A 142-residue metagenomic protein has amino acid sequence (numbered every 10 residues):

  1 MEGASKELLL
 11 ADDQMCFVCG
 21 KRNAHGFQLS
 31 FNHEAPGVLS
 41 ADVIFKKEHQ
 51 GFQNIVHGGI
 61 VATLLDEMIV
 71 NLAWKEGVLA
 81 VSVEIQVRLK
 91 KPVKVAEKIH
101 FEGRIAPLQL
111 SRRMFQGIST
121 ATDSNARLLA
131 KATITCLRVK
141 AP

Functional and structural regions predicted by a protein language model:
M1-E48: Non-catalytic linker/capping segments at the edges of enzyme domains
M1-L9, V93-V95, A106-P142: HotDog/MaoC-like acyl-thioester-processing domains
F17-C19, K91, P107: Outer-membrane beta-barrel proteins
G37-L39, V81-V83, I99, R113-F115 (+1 more regions): Hydrophobic core residues within well-ordered beta-strands of beta-rich domains
S40-L64: A conserved, well-ordered hydrophobic junction motif at loop->secondary-structure transitions
D42-I44, Q86-R88, E102-R104, I118-T120 (+1 more regions): Residue-level recognition of well-ordered beta-strand positions that form the cores of beta-sheet-rich folds across
Q50-G51, R88-K90, S124: A structural connector/turn signal
E67-H100, I105: Hydrophobic beta-strand-centered segment that forms part of the acyl-chain substrate-binding groove
